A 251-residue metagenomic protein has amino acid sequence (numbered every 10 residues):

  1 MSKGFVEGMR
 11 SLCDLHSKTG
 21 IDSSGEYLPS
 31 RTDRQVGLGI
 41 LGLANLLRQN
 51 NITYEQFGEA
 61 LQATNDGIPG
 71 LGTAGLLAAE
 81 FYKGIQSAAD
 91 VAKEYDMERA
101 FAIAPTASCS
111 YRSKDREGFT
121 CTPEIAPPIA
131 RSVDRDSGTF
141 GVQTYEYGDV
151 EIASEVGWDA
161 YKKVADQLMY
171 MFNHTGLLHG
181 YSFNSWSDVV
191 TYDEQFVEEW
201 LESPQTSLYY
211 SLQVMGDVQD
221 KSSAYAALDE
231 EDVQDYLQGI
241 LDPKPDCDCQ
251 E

Functional and structural regions predicted by a protein language model:
M1-E251: Long, C-terminal-biased catalytic regions of enzyme "large/alpha" subunits
